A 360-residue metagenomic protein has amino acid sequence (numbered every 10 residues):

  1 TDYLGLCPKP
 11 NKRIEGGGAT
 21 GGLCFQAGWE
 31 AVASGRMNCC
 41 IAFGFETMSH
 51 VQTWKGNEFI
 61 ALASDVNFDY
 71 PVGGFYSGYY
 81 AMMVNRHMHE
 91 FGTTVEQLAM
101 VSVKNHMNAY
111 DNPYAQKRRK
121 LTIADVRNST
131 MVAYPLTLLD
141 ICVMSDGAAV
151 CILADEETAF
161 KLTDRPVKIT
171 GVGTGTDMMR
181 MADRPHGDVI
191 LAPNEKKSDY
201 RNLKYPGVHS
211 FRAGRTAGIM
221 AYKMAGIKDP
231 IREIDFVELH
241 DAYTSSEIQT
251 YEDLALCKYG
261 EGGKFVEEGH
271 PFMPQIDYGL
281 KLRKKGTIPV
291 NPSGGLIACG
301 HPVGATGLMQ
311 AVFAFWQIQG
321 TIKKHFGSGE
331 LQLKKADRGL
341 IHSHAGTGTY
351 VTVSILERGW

Functional and structural regions predicted by a protein language model:
T1, M179-H186, H240-K264, P271-K281 (+2 more regions): Short glycine/threonine-rich loop-to-helix capping motif typified by GTGT followed within a few residues by an Asp-Pro
T1-F43, T47-Y79, K117-V143, D188-K196 (+2 more regions): Conserved catalytic cysteine-centered active-site region of acyl-thioester-dependent Claisen-condensing enzymes
L4, C24, G28, V150 (+6 more regions): Stable alpha-helical structural segments in soluble proteins, enriched in small hydrophobic residues
P10-G16, C40-F45, E96-V103, D164-T174 (+5 more regions): Beta-strand segments within the central parallel beta-sheet cores of soluble alpha/beta enzyme folds
E15-E46, S77-D111, C151-E157, P302-K323: Active-site-proximal alpha-helical scaffold in enzymes
A19-L23, F75-M82, T93-M100, L121 (+7 more regions): Conserved active-site and cofactor/substrate-binding residues in soluble primary-metabolism enzymes
H87-G92, K161, A217-E233: Phosphate/pyrophosphate-binding loops at sites that engage ATP/ADP/AMP, CoA/4′-phosphopantetheine, polyphosphate
M100, M131-M220, Y278-S293, H325-G329 (+3 more regions): Condensing-enzyme catalytic core mediating Claisen C-C bond formation in acyl metabolism
